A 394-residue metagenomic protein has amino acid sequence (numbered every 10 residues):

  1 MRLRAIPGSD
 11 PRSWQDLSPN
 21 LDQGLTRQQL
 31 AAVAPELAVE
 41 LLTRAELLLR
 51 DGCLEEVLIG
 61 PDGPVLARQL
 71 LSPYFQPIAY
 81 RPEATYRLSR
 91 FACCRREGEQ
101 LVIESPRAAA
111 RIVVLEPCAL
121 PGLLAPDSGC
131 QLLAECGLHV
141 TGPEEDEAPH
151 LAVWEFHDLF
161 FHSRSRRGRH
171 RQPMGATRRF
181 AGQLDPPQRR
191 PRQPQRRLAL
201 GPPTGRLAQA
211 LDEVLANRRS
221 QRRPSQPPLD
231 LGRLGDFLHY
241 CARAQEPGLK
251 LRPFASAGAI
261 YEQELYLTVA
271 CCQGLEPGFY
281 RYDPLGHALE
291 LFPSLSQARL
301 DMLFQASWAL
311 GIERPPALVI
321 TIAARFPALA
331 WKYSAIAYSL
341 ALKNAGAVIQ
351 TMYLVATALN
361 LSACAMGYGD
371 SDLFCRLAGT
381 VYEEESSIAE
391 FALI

Functional and structural regions predicted by a protein language model:
M1-G8, S13, Q29-L120, P126-V319 (+3 more regions): N-terminal accessory segments that position/regulate proteins before the catalytic core
P19-Q23: Short helix-capping/hinge SLiMs at alpha-helix to coil transitions
A335-N344: Short pre-catalytic strand/loop immediately N-terminal to key active-site residues, enriched for Gly-Thr
N360: Structured binding elements
